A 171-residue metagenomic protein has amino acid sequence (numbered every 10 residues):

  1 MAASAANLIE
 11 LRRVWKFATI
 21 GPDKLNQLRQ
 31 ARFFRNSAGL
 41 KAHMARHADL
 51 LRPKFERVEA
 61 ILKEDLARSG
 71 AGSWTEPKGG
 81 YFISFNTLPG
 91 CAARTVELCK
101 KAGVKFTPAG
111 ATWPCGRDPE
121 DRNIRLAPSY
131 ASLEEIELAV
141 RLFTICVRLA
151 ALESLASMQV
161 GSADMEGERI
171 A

Functional and structural regions predicted by a protein language model:
M1-A48, R52: Conserved core segment of the aminotransferase class I/II
L8, F82-R125, L133, E137-L138: Conserved C-terminal alpha-helix-loop-beta "cap" of PLP-dependent enzymes that closes/shapes the active-site mouth
R32, R57, I61-D65, L98 (+1 more regions): Alpha-helical structural signal in soluble globular domains
A42, L62-W74, A151-A156: Surface-exposed helix-capping loop/turn segments at secondary-structure junctions
A48-E59, A71-N86: Conserved glycine-rich beta-strand-loop-beta hairpin in the small C-terminal domain of fold type I
K101, R117-A171: PLP-dependent enzyme catalytic core of the Aspartate aminotransferase-like
